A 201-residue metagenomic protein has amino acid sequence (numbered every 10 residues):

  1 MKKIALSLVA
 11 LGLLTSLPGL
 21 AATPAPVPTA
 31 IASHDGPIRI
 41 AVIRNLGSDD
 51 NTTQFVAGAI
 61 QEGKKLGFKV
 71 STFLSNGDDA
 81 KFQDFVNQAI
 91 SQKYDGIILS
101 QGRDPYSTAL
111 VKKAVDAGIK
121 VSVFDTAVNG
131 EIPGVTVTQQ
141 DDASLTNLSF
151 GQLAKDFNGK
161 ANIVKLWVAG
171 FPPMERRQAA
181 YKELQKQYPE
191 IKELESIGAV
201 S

Functional and structural regions predicted by a protein language model:
M1-L8: Bacterial N-terminal signal peptides that target proteins for export
K3, A21-S201: A residue-level marker of the well-folded mature domains of exported/periplasmic proteins
L8-S16: Bacterial N-terminal signal peptides
